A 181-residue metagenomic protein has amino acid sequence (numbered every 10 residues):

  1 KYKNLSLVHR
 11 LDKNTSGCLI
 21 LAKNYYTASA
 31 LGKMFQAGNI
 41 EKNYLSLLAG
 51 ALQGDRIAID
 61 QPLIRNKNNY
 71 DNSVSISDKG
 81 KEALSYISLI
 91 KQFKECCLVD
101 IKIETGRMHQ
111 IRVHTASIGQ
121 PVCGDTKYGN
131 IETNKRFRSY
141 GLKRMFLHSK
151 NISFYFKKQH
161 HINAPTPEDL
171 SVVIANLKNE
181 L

Functional and structural regions predicted by a protein language model:
K1-L181: RNA pseudouridine synthases
